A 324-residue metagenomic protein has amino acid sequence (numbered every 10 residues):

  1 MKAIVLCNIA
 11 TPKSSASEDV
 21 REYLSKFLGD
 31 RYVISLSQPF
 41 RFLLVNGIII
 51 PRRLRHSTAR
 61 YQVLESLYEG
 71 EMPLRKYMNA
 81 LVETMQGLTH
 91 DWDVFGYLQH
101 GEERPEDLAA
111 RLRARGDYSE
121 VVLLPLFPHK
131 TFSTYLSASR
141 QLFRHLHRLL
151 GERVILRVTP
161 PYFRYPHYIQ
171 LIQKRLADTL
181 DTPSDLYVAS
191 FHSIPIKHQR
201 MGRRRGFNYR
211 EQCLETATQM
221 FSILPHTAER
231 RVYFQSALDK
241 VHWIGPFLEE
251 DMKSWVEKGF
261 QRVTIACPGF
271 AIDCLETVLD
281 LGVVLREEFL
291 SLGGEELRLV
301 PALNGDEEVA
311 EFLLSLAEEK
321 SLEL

Functional and structural regions predicted by a protein language model:
M1-L324: Active-site-proximal alpha-helix that buttresses catalytic centers in soluble enzyme cores
